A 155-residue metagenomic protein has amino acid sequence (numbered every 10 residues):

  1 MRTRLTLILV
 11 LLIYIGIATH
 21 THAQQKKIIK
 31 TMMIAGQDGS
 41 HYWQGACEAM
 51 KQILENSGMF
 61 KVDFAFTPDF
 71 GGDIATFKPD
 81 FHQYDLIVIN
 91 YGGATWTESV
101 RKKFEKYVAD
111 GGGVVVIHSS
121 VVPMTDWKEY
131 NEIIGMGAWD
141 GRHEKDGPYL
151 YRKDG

Functional and structural regions predicted by a protein language model:
M1-L5: Positively charged n-region of N-terminal signal peptides that target proteins for export
T6-I17: Bacterial N-terminal signal peptides
T19-T21, I117: Intrinsically disordered, low-complexity cationic segments
A23-Q83: Aromatic-Pro/Gly-enriched surface loop or interdomain linker that acts as a lid/target-recognition segment
I34, A94-G155: A glycine-rich, often tryptophan-bearing local segment used as a flexible ligand/cofactor-contacting loop or short
G39, G93-A94: Short, acidic/glycine-rich phosphate-metal binding loop used to engage nucleotide
L86-N90: Structural motif
